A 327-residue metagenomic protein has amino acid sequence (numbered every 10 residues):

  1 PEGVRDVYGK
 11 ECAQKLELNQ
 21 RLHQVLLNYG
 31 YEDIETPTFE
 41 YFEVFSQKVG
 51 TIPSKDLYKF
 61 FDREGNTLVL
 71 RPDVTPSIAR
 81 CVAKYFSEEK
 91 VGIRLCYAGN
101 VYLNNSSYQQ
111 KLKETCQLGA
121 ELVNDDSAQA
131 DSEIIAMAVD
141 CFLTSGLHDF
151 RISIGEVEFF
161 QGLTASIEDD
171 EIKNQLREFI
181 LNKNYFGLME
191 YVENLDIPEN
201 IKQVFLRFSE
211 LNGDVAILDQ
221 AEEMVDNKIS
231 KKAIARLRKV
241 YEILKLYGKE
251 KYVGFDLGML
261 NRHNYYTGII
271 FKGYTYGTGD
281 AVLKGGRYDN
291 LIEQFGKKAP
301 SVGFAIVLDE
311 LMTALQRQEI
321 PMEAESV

Functional and structural regions predicted by a protein language model:
P1-P76, S132, S153: TRNA-binding/sensing appendages of the translation machinery
E11-Y29, E40-E43, T75-E88, R94-L147 (+1 more regions): Positively charged, Gly/Ser-enriched RNA/tRNA-binding surfaces
K48-I52, S166-E168, I269: Short low-complexity, flexible loop/linker segments enriched in glycine and/or proline with clustered acidic
D56-D62, E168-E190, I197, K249 (+1 more regions): Acidic, His- and aromatic-enriched active-site or binding-groove loops in soluble protein domains that engage sugars
K113-L118, I154-G162: Short, conserved phosphate-binding/catalytic loop or strand-edge motifs used in phosphoryl-/nucleotidyl-transfer
M137-T144, E158-E168: Hydrophobic mid-domain F-helix/FG-region of cytochrome P450s
D149-F160, G254-G258: Short, surface-exposed recognition loops or helix-turn segments adjacent to catalytic cores
